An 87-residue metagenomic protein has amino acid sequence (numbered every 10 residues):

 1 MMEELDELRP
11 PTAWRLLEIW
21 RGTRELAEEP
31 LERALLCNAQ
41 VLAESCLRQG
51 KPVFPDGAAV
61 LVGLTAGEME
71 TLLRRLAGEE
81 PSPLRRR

Functional and structural regions predicted by a protein language model:
M2-R87: Short, surface-exposed, charged amphipathic helix/loop patches that serve as local interaction elements
